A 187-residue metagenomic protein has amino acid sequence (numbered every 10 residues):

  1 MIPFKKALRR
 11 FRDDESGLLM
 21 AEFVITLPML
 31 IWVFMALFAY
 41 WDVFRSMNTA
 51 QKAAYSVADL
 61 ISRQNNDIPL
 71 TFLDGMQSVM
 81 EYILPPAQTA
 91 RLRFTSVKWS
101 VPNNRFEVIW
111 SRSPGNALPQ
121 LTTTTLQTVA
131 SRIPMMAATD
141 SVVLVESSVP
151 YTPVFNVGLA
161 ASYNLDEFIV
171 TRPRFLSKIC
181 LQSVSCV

Functional and structural regions predicted by a protein language model:
M1-Y82: Alpha-helical assembly-interface signal, strongest on the long, hydrophobic N-terminal helix that forms
Y55, D59-V187: Short, conserved structural patches
